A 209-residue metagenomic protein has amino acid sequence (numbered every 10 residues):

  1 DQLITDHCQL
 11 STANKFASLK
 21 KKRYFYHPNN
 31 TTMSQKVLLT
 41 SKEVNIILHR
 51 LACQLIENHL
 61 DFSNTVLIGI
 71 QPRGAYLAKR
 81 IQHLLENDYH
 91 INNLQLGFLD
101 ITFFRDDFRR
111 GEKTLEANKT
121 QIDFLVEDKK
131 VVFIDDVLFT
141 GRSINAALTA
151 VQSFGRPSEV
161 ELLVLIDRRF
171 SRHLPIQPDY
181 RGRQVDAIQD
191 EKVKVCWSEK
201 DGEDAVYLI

Functional and structural regions predicted by a protein language model:
L3, L10: Short polybasic linear motifs
K15-S18, Y24-N29: Short, positively charged and aromatic/hydrophobic N-terminal segments
N30-N64: Active-site-facing substrate-recognition patch
A52, R80-D88, A150: Alpha-helical structural signal in soluble globular domains
F62-H83, G141: Charged, well-structured alpha/beta interaction segments
H90-V131, N145: Short, glycine/charge-rich flexible loops or terminal/linker lids adjacent to PRPP-binding catalytic cores
K130-E159: Internal catalytic or translocation cores that form aromatic/hydrophobic pockets or channels for amphipathic metabolites
T149-I209: PRPP-dependent phosphoribosyltransferase catalytic core
